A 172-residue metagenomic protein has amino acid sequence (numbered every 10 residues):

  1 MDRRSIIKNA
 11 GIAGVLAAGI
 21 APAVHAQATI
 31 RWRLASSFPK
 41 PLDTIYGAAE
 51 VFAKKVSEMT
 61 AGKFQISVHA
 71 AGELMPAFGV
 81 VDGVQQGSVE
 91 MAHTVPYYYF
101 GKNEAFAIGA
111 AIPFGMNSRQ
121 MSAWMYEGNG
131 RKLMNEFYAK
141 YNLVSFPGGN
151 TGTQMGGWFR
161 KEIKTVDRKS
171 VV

Functional and structural regions predicted by a protein language model:
M1-G14: N-terminal secretory signal peptides and thylakoid transit peptides that target proteins across membranes
I20-S37, S57-Q65, A139, E162-S170: Immediate post-signal peptide segment of exported/extracytoplasmic ligand-binding proteins
R33, I66, M91-T94, V144-G148: Structural recognition of the beta-strand scaffold that forms the well-ordered cores of secreted hydrolase catalytic
R33-E50, A71-M75: Extracytoplasmic "Venus flytrap"
L42-S67, N129: Short, polar/charged alpha-helical segment
K54, Q85, V95-V172: Contiguous mixed-secondary-structure segments that line small-molecule binding/active-site clefts of soluble domains
G62-F64, V80-Y97: Alpha-to-beta junction loops
I66-V84, S118: Extracytoplasmic small-molecule ligand-binding "clamshell" domains of the periplasmic binding protein/Venus flytrap
